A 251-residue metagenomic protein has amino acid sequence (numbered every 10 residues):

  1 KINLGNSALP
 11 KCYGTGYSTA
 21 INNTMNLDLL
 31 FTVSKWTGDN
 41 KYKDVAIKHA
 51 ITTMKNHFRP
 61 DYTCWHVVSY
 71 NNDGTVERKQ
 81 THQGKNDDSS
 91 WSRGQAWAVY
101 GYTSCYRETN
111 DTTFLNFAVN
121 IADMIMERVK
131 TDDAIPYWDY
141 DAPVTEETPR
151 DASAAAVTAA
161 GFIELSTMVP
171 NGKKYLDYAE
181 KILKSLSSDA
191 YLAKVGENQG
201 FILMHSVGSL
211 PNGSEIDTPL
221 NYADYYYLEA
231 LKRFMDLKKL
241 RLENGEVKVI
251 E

Functional and structural regions predicted by a protein language model:
K1-E251: Glycan-recognition and catalytic cores of secretory/periplasmic carbohydrate-active enzymes
